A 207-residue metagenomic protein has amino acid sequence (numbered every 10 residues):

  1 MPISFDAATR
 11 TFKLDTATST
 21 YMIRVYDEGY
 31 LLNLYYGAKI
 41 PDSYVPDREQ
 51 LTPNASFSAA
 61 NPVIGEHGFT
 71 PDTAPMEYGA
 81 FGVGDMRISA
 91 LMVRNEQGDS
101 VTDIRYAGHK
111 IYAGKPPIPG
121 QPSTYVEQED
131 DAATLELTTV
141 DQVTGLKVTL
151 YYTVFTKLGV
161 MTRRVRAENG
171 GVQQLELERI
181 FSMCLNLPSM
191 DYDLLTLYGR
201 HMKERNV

Functional and structural regions predicted by a protein language model:
M1-A7, S19: Terminal leader/tail segments of proteins
F5, R10-K13, L31-V207: Polysaccharide-binding surfaces and accessory modules of carbohydrate-active proteins
T16-S19, V25: N-terminal hydrophobic targeting/anchoring segments and the immediately downstream early-domain regions of hydrolases
